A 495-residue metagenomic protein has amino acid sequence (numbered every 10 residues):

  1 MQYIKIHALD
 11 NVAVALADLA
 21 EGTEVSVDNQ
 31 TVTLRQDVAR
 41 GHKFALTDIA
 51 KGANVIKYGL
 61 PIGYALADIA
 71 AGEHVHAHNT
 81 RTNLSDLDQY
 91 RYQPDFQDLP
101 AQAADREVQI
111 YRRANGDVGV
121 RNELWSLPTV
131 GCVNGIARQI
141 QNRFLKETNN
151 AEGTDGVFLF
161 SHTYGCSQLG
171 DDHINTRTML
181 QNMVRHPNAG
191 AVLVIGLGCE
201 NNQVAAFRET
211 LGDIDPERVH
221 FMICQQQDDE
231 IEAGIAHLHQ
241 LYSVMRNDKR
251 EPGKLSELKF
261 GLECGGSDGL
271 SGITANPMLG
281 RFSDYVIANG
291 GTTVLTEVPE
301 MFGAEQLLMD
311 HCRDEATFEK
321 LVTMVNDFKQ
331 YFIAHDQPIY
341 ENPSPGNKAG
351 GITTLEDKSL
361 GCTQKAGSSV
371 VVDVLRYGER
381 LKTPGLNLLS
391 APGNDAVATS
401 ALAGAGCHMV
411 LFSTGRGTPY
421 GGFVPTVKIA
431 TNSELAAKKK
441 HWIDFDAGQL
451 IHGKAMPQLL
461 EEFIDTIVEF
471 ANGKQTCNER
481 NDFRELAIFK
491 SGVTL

Functional and structural regions predicted by a protein language model:
M1-M409, R416-L495: Metallocofactor- and cofactor-centric catalytic cores in central/energy metabolism, strongly enriched
